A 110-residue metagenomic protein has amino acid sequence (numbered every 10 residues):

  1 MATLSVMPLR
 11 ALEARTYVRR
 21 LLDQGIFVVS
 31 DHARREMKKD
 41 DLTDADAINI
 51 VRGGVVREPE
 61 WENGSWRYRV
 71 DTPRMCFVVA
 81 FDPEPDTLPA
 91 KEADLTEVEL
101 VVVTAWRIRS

Functional and structural regions predicted by a protein language model:
M1-S110: Ribonuclease/tRNase effector modules and their secretory precursors
